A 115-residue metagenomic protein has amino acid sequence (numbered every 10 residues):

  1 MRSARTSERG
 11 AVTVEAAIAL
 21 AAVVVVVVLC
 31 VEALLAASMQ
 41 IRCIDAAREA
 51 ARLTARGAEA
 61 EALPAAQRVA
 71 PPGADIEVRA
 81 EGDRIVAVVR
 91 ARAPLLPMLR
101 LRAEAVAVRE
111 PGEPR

Functional and structural regions predicted by a protein language model:
M1-A62: Alpha-helical assembly-interface signal, strongest on the long, hydrophobic N-terminal helix that forms
R2-S3, E59-R115: Short, conserved structural patches
